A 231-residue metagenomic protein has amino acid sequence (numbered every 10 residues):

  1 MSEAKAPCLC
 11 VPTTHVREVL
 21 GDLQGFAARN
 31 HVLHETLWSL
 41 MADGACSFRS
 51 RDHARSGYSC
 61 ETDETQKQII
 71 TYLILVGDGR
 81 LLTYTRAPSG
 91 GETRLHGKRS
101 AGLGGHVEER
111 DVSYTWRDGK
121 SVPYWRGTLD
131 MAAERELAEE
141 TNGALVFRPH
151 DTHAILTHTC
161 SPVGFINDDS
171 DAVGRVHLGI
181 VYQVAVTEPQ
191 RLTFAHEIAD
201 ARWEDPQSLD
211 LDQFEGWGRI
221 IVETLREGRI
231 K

Functional and structural regions predicted by a protein language model:
M1-L192, I198, E204-K231: N-terminal leader/linker segments that precede catalytic domains of diphosphate-processing enzymes
